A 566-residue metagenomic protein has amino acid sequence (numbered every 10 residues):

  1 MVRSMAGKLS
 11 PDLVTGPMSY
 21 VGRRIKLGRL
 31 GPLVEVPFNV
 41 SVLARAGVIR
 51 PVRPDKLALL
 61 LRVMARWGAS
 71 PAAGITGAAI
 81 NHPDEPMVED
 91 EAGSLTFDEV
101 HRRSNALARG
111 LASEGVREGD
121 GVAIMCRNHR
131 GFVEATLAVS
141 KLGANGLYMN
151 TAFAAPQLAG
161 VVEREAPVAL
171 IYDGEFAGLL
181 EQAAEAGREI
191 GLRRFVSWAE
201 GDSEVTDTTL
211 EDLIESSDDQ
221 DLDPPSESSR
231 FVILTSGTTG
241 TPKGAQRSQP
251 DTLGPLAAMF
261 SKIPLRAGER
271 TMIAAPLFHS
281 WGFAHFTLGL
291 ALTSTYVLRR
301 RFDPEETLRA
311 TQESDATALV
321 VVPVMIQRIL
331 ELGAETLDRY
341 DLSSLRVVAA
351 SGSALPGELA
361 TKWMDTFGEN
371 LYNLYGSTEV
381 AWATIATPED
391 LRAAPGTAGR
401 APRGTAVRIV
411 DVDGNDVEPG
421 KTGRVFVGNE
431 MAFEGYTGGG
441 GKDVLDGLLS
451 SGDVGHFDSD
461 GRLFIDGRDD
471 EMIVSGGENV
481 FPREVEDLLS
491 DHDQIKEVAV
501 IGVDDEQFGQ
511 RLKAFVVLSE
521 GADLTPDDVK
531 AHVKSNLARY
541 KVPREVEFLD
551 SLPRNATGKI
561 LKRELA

Functional and structural regions predicted by a protein language model:
V63-G68, D84-H129, V133-L137, A154-A159 (+1 more regions): Conserved AMP-binding/adenylate-forming core of the ANL superfamily
T96-D98, R230-G254: Conserved AMP-binding A3 loop
H101-A106, E215, G244-R266, Q327-L330: Conserved structural elements of the adenylate-forming
F132, F153-G160, L170-Y172, T311 (+7 more regions): AMP-binding/adenylate-forming catalytic core of the ANL superfamily
S197-S203, D207, E211, E215-L234 (+2 more regions): Conserved pre-ATP/AMP-binding loop-to-beta segment of ANL
L253-R270, F278-A318, L332: Conserved AMP-binding/adenylation subdomain of ANL enzymes
A291, T317-V320, A334-A393, A406: Gly/Ser/Thr-rich phosphate-binding loop
R400-G404, N415-D446, E478-V480: Conserved ATP/PPi-binding loop(s) of AMP-dependent carboxylate-activating enzymes
